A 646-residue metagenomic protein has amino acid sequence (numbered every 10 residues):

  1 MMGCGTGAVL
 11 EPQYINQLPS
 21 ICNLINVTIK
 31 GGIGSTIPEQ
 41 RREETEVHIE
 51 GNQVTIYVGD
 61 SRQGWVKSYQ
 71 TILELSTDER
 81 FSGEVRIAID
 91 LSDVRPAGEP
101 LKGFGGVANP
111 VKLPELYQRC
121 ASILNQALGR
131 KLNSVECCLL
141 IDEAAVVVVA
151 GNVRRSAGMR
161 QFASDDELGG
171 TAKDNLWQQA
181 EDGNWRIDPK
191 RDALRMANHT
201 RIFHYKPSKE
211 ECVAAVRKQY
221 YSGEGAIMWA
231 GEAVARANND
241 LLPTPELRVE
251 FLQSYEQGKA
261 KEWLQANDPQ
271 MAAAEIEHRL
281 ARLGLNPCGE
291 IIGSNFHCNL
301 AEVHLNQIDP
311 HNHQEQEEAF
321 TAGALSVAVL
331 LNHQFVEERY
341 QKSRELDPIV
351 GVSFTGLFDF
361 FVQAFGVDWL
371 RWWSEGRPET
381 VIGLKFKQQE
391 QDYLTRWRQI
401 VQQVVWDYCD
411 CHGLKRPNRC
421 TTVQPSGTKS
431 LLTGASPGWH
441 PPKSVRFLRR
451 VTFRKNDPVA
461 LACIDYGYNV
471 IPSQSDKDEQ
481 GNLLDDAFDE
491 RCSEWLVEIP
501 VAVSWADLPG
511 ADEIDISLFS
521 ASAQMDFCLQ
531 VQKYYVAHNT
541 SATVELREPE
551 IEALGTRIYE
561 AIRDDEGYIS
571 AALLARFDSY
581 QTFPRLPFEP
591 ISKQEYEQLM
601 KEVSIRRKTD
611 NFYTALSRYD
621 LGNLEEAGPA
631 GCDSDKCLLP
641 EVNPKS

Functional and structural regions predicted by a protein language model:
M1-G103, L113, Q219-V367, V451-F453 (+2 more regions): Function-dense linear segments that define catalytic or interfacial modules in macromolecule-processing proteins
G34, Q53, Y57, R62-L73 (+8 more regions): Alpha/propeptide regions of enzymes that mature by internal proteolysis
S61, N109-K112, E136, G289-H297 (+6 more regions): Secondary-structure capping and boundary motifs in well-ordered enzyme cores
F81, I89-A121, A435-N469: Catalytic or ion-translocation cores adjacent to nucleophile or general acid/base/metal-coordination motifs in diverse
S82-A88, A127-L140, G151-R160, L330-E345 (+4 more regions): Flexible, glycine/charged-enriched surface loops at secondary-structure junctions
L128-I141, V147-A226, V234, N238-Y255: Extended, regular secondary-structure scaffolds
V153-I202, L331-R339, E345, I349 (+2 more regions): Internal maturation/activation junctions in enzymes
R217-Y220, E256-D309, E317-V336, S343-D347 (+3 more regions): Catalytic alpha/beta core of large soluble enzyme barrels
